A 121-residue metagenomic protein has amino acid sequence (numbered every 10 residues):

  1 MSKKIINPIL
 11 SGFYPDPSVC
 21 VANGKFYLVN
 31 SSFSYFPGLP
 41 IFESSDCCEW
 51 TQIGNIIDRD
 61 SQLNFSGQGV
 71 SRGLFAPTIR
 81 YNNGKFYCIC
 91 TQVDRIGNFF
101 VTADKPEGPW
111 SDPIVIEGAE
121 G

Functional and structural regions predicted by a protein language model:
M1-G121: Carbohydrate-active catalytic/glycan-binding domains of CAZyme proteins, especially the secreted or lumenal ectodomains
